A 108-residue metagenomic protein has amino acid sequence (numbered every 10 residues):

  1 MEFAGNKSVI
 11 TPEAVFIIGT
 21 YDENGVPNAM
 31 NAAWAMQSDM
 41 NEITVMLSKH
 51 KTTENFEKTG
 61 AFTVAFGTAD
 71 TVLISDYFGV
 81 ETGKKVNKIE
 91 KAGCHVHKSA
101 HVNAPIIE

Functional and structural regions predicted by a protein language model:
M1-M30, M36-E108: Active-site-proximal mixed secondary-structure blocks
